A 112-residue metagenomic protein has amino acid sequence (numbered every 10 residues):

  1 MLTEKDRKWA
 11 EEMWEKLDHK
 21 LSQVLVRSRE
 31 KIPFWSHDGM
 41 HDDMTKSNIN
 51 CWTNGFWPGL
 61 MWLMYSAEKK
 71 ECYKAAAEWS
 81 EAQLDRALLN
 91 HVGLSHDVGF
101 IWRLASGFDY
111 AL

Functional and structural regions predicted by a protein language model:
M1-L112: Glycan-recognition and catalytic cores of secretory/periplasmic carbohydrate-active enzymes
